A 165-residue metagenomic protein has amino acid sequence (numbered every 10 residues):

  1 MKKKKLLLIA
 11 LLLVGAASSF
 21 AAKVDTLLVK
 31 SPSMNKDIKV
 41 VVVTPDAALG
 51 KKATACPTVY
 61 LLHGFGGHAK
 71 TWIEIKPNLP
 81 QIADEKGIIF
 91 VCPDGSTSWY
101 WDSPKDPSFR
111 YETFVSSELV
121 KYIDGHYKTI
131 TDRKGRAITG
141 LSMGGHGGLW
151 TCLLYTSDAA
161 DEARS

Functional and structural regions predicted by a protein language model:
L6-G15: Sec-dependent N-terminal signal peptides
A21-K51: N-terminal cap/lid segment of alpha/beta-hydrolase-fold proteins
L28-M34, S98-F114, Y127-I130: Catalytic nucleophile-loop/oxyanion-hole region of alpha/beta-hydrolase and closely related hydrolase-like folds
L49-K52, F65-P93, T97-W99: Short substrate-entry loop that stabilizes the transition state in hydrolases
T54-G64: Short beta-strand element of the alpha/beta-hydrolase
D106-R110, S117-A137, S142: Gly/Ser-rich "nucleophile elbow"/oxyanion-hole loop immediately N-terminal to the catalytic nucleophile in hydrolases
L141-W150: Glycine-rich nucleophile elbow surrounding the catalytic serine of serine-hydrolase chemistry
Y155-S165: Single conserved hydrophobic/aromatic residue that forms the stacking wall/gate of nucleotide- or nucleobase-binding
